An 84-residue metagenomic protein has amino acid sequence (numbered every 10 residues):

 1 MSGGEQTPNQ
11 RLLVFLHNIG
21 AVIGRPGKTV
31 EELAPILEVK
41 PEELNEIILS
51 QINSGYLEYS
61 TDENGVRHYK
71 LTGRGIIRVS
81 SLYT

Functional and structural regions predicted by a protein language model:
M1-L16: Short alpha-helical segments that sit at the start of domains
Q6, E38-N53: Short amphipathic alpha-helical interaction segments
V14-A21, Y83: Short, locally clustered residues in the helix-turn-helix/winged-helix DNA-binding domain
V22-P35: Short acidic, hydrophobic short linear motifs in intrinsically disordered regions
I52-E63: A short, conserved structural fragment
N64-L71: Minor-groove-contacting beta-hairpin "wing" of winged helix-turn-helix DNA-binding domains
G73-T84: Short, amphipathic alpha-helical interaction segments positioned at domain boundaries
